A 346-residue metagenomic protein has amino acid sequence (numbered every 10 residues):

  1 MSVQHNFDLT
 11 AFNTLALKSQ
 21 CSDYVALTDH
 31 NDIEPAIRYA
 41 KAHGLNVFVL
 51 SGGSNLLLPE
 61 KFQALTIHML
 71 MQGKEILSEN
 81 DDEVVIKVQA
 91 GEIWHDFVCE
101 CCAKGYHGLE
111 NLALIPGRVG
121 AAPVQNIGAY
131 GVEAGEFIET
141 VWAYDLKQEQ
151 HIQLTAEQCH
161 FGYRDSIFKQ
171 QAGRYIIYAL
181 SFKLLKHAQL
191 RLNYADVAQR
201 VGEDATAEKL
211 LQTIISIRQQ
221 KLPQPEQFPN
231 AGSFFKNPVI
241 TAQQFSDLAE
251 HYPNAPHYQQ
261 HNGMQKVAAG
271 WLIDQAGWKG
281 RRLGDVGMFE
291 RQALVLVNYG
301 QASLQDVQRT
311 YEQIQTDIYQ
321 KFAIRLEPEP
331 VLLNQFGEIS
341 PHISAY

Functional and structural regions predicted by a protein language model:
S2-V141, D145-K147: Anion-binding (especially nucleotide phosphate/pyrophosphate-binding) glycine-rich loop and adjoining beta-alpha core
Q4-H5, T10-T14, L56, H151-Q305 (+1 more regions): Phosphate/pyrophosphate- and phosphate-bearing ligand-binding catalytic cores of soluble enzymes
Y106, L304-V307: Beta-rich strand-turn-strand
